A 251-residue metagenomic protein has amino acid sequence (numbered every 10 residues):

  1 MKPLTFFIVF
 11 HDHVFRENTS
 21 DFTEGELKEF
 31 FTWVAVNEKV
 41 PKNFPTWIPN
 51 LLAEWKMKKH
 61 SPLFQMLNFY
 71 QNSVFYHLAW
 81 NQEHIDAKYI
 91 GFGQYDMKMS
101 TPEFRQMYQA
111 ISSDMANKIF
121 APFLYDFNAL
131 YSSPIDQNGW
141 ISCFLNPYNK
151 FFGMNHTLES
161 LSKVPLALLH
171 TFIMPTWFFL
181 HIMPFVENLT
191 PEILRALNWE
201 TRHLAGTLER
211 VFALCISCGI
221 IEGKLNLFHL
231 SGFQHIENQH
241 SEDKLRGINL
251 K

Functional and structural regions predicted by a protein language model:
M1-K251: ER/Golgi luminal nucleotide-sugar-dependent glycosyltransferases, focusing on the catalytic module
